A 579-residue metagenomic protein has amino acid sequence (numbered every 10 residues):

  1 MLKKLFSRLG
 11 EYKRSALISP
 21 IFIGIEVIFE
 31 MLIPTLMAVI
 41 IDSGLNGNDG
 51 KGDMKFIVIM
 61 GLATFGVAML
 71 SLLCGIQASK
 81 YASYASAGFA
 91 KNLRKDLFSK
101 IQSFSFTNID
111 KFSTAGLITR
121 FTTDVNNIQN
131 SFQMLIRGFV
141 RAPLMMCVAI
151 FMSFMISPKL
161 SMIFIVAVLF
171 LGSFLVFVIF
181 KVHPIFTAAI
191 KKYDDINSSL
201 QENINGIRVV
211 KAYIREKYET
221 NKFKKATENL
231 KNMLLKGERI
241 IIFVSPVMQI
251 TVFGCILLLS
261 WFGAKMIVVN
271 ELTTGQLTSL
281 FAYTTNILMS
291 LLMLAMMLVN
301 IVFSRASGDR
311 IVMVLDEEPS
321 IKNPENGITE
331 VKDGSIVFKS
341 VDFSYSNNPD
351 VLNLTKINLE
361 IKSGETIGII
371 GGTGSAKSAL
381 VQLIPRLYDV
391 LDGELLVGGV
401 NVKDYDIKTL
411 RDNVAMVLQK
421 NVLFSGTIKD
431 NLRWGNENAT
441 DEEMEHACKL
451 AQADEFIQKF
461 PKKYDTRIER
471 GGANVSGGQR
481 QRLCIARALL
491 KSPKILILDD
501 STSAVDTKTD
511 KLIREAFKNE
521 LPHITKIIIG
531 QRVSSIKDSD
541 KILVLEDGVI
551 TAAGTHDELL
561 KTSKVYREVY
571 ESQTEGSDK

Functional and structural regions predicted by a protein language model:
F6, R14-V39, M60, T64 (+5 more regions): Alpha-helical segments in transporter systems
G10-K13, S103-T107, T123-F132, I136 (+7 more regions): An intracellular "coupling" helix at the cytosolic face of ABC transporter transmembrane type-1 domains
A16-Q77, Y81, F154-K159, N270-T274: Transmembrane helix-loop-helix hairpins at lipid-water interfaces of multipass membrane proteins, especially the type-1
I21-F22, F29-D42, V67-T114, I118 (+12 more regions): Juxtamembrane helix-loop junctions of ABC transporter transmembrane domains
G47, D53, M152-V166, S173 (+2 more regions): Helix-loop-helix
L97, I101, V210, I311 (+1 more regions): Helix-loop junctions and hydrophobic alpha-helical segments within the transmembrane domains of large membrane
I101, F223, I311, F338-S340: Conserved catalytic Walker-motif region of ABC-type ATPase nucleotide-binding domains
T329-K579: ABC-type nucleotide-binding domain
